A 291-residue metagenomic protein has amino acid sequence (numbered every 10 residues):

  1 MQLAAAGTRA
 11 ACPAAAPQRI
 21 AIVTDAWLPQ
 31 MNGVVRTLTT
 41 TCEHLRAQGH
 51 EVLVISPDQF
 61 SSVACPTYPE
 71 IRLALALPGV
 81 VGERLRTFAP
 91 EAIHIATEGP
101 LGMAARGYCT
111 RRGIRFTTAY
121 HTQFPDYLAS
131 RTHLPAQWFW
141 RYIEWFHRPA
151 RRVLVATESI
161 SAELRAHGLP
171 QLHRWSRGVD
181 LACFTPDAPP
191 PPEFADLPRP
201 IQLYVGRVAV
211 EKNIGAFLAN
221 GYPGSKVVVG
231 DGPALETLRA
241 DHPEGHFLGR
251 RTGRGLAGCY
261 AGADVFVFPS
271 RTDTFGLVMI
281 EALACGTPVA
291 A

Functional and structural regions predicted by a protein language model:
R115-T117, D126-W145, V155: Nucleotide-sugar donor phosphate/pyrophosphate-binding loop at the beta->alpha transition of glycosyltransferases
R141-P189: Donor nucleotide-sugar binding/catalytic pocket of nucleotide-sugar-dependent glycosyltransferases
H147, G258-A263: Short alpha-helical donor nucleotide-sugar binding micro-motif in glycosyltransferases
E193-V227: Conserved donor-binding/catalytic core segment of Leloir-type glycosyltransferases
E236-G255: Nucleotide-activated donor-binding/catalytic signature segment of Leloir-type glycosyltransferases, i.e., the conserved
R271: Aromatic "clamp/platform" in nucleotide-sugar-dependent glycosyltransferases that forms part of the donor/acceptor
P288-A291: Short hydrophobic beta-strand element within catalytic cores of glycosyltransferases and related nucleotide-activated
